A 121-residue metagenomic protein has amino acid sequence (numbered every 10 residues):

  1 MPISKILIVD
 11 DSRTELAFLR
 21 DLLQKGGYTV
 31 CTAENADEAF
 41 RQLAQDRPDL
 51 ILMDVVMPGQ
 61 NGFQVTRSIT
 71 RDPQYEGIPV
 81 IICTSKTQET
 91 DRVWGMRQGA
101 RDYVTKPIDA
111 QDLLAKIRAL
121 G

Functional and structural regions predicted by a protein language model:
A17-K25: Charged docking surfaces used in two-component/phosphorelay signaling
G27-E34, Q42: Short hydrophobic/Thr-rich beta-strand motif most characteristic of the beta2 strand and flanking loop of CheY-like
D46-L52: Active-site beta3 strand of CheY-like receiver
P58-G59, E76, Q88, K106-P107: The feature encodes the CheY-like receiver
R101: Short, glycine/charged-rich "phosphate-handling" switch motifs in NTP-dependent and phosphotransfer domains
I108-R118: C-terminal output helix
